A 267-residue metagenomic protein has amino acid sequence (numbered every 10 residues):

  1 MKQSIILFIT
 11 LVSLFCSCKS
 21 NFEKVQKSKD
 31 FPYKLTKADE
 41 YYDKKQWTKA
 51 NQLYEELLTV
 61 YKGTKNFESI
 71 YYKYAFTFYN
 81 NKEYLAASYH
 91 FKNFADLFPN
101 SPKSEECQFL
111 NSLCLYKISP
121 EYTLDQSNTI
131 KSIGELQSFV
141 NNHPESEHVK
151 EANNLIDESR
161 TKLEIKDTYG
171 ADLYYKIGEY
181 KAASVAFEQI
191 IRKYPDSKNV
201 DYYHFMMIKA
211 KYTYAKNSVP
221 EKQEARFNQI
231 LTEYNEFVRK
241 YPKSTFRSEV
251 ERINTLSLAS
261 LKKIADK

Functional and structural regions predicted by a protein language model:
I5-I6, S17-K267: Acidic, polar-rich low-complexity tracts and alpha-helical solenoid repeat scaffolds
F8-L14: Bacterial N-terminal signal peptides
